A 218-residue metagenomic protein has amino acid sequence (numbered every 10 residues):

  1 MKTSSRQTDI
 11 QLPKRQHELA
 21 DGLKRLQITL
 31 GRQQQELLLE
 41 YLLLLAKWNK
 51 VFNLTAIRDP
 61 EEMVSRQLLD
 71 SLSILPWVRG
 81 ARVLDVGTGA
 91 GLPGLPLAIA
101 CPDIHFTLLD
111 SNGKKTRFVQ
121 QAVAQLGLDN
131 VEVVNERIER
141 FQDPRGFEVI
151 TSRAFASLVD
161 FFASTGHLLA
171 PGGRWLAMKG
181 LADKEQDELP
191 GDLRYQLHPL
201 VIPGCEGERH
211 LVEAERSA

Functional and structural regions predicted by a protein language model:
M1-G80, L84, K114-R117, Q121-V131: Class I SAM-dependent transferase core
Q27-T29, V51-A56, E62, L68 (+6 more regions): Residue-level preference for alpha-helix termini and adjacent loops
Q34, P60, A98, V134-R137 (+1 more regions): Short loop/turn and capping residues at structural boundaries
V86-T88: Conserved beta-strand/loop positions that form the S-adenosyl-L-methionine
A90-D103: Conserved SAM-binding loop of SAM-dependent methyltransferases across substrates and taxa, primarily the Class I
I104-T107, S111-A218: S-adenosylmethionine
